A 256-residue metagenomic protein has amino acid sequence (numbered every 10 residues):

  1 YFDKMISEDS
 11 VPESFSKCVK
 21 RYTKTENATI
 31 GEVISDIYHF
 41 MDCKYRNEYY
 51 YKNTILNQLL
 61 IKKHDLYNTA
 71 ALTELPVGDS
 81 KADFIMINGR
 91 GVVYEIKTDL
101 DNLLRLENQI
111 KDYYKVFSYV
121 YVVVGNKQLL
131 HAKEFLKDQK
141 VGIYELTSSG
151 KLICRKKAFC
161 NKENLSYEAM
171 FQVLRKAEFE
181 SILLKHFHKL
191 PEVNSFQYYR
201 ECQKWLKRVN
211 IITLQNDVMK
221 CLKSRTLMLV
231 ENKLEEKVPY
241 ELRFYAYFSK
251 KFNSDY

Functional and structural regions predicted by a protein language model:
Y1-R46: Interdomain/boundary linker segments immediately adjacent to catalytic/signaling cores
Y49-G89, L136: Active-site metal-binding core of divalent-cation-utilizing nuclease and nuclease-like domains
F84-M86, R90-L100: Conserved catalytic cores of phosphodiester-cleaving nucleases, focusing on short active-site segments
L100-E145: Catalytic cores of nucleic-acid endonucleases
Y144-L152: Acidic, Ser/Thr-rich peripheral helices and adjacent loops at domain boundaries
K151-S224: A conserved mid-domain beta-alpha-beta active-site/ligand-binding segment of alpha/beta enzyme cores
R208-Y256: C-terminal, charge/polar-rich interaction regions
